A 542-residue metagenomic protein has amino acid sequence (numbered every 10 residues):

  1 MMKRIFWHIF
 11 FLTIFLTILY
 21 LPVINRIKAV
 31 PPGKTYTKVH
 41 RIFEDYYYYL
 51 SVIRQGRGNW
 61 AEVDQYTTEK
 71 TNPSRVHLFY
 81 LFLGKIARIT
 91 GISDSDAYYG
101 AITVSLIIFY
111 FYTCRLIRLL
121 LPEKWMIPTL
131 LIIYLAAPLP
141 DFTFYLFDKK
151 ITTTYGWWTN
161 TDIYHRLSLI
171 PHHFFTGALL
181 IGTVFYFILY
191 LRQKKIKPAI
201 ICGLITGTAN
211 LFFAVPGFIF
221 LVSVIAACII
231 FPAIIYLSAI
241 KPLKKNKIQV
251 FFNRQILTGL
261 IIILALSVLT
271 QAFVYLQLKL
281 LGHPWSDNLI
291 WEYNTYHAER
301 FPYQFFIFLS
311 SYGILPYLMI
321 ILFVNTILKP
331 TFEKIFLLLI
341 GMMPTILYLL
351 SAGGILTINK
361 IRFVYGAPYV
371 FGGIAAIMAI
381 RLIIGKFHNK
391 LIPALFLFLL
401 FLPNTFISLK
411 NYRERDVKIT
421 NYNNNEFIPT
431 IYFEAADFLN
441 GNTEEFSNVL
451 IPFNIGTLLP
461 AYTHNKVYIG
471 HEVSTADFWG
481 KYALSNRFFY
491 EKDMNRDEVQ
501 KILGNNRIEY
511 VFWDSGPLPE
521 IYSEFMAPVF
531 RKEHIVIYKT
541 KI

Functional and structural regions predicted by a protein language model:
M1-V30, K124-L130, Q255-I262, A394-L397: Start-transfer (signal-anchor) and selected internal transmembrane alpha helices of multi-pass inner/ER membrane
T17-I181, T208, F212-F218, N424-E426 (+2 more regions): Active-site lumenal/periplasmic loops and adjacent helix-entry segments of GT-C-fold, multi-pass membrane
Y46-Y47, T331, P403-I542: Extracytoplasmic
F175-P198, I235-S238: Membrane-interface transmembrane helices that cradle and orient dolichyl/undecaprenyl
F185-Y186, P198-P216: Membrane-interface alpha helices of multi-pass inner-membrane proteins
L211-L338, T345, I355-I358: Transmembrane catalytic cores of multi-pass membrane glycosyltransferases and polysaccharide-assembly enzymes
F218-S223, T357-G385, F396: Hydrophobic/aromatic-rich transmembrane helices and adjacent perimembrane loops
R254-V268, R381-R413: Signature aromatic-anchored transmembrane alpha helix within multi-pass, membrane-resident enzymes that catalyze glycan
